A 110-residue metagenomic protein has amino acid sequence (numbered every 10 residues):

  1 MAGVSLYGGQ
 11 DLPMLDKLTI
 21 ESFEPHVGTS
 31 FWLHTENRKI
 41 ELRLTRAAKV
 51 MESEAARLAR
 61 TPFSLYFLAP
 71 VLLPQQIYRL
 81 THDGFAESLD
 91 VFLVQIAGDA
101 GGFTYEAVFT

Functional and structural regions predicted by a protein language model:
A2-P13: Short, Lys/Arg-enriched N-terminal segments with co-localized hydrophobic residues within the first ~10-30 amino acids
I20, P25-G28: A glycine-biased structural micro-motif
V27-T29, R38-I40, A59-F63, P74-Q76 (+2 more regions): A generic structural signal for short beta-strands and their flanking turns/coil linkers
L33-R43, H82-L89: Short coil-to-beta-strand transition motifs
L44-R46, L93: Conserved hydrophobic positions within beta-strands
A48-S53, A97-G101: Short, conserved beta-turn/loop elements at beta-strand boundaries and strand-helix junctions
E52-G84: Acidic, aromatic-enriched beta-alpha/helix-loop junctions
I77-T110: Short, compact, well-ordered microdomains
